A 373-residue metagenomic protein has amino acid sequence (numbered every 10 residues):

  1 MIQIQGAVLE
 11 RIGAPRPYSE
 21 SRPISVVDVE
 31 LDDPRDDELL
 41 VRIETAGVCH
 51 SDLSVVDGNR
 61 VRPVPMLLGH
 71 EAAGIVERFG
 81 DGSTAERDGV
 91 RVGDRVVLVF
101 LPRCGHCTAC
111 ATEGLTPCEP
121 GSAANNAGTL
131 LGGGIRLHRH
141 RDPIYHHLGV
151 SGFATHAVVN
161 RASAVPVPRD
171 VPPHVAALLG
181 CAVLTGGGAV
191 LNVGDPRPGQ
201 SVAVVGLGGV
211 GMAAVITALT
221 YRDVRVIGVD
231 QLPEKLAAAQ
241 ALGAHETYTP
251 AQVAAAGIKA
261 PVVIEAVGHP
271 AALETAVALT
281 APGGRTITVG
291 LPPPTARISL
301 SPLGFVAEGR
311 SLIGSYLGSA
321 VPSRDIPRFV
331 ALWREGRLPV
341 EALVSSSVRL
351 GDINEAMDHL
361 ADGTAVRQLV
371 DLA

Functional and structural regions predicted by a protein language model:
M1-A73, R78, S151, T155-V159 (+2 more regions): Short N-terminal strand-loop motif that marks the start of NAD(P)H/FAD-dependent oxidoreductase cofactor-binding domains
M1-I2, E274, S323-A373: C-terminal hydrophobic helical "lid"/dimerization subdomain of Rossmann-like NAD(P)H-dependent oxidoreductases
D32-A46, N59-A111, T116, A124 (+1 more regions): Glycine-rich beta-strand-centered segment in the early N-terminal region that forms part of a ligand/cofactor-binding
R95, T155-H156, A162-P250: Mid-domain Rossmann-like dinucleotide-binding core that forms the NAD(H)/NADP(H) cofactor-binding site
F100-H156, N160-A162: Cysteine-cluster motifs in flexible loop/terminal segments that predominantly coordinate metals
A254-V263: A short acidic, Gly/Pro-enriched loop at the edge of an enzyme's catalytic core that lines a small-molecule cofactor
P270-R337, L372-A373: Glycine-rich phosphate-binding loop and adjacent beta-alpha segment of Rossmann(oid) nucleotide-cofactor-binding
